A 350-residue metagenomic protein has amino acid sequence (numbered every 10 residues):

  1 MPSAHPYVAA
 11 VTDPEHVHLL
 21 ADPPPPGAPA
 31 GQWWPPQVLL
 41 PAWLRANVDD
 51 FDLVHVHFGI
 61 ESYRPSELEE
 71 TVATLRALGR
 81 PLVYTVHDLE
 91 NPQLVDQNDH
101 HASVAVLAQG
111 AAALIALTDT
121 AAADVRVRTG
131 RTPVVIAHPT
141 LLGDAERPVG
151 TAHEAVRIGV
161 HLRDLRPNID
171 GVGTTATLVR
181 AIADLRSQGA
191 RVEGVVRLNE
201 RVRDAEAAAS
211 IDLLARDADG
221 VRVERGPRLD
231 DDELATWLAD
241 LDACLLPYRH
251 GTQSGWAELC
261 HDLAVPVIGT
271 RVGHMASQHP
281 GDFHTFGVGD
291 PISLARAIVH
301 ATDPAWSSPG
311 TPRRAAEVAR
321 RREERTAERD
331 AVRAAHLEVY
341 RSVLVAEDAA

Functional and structural regions predicted by a protein language model:
E70-P81, L94-A113: Membrane-proximal helix-turn-helix segments that form the acceptor-binding/catalytic region of lipid-linked
Q109-E146, H153, R157: Donor nucleotide-sugar binding/catalytic pocket of nucleotide-sugar-dependent glycosyltransferases
H153-L213, E224: Conserved catalytic-core segment of nucleotide-activated headgroup transferases in glycan assembly
A207-T236, A243: Nucleotide-activated donor-binding/catalytic signature segment of Leloir-type glycosyltransferases, i.e., the conserved
A235-T252, D262-V265: Acidic donor-binding loop of glycosyltransferase active sites
P266-R271: Short hydrophobic beta-strand element within catalytic cores of glycosyltransferases and related nucleotide-activated
A276-S308: Change "using UDP/GDP/dTDP sugars" to "using nucleotide sugars
G289, D303-A350: A charged, aromatic-enriched C-terminal amphipathic alpha-helix characteristic of glycosyltransferases across folds
